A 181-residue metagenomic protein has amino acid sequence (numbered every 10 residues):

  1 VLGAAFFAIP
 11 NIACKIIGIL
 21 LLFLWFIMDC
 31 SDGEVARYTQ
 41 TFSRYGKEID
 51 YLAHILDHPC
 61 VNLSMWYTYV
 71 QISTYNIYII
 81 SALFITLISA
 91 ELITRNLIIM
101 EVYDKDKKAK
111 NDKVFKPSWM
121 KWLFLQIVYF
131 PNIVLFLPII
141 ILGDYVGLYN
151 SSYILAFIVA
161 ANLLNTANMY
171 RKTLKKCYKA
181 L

Functional and structural regions predicted by a protein language model:
V1-F6, I19, Y38-R95: Multi-pass membrane catalytic core of lipid/isoprenoid biosynthesis enzymes
V1-Y45, L148-V159: Membrane-embedded alpha-helical segments that form the functional core of polytopic membrane enzymes, especially those
L2, L24-G33, T74-L83, L97-K110: Hydrophobic alpha-helical transmembrane segments
A5-I9, S31, L63-V70, A90-L97 (+2 more regions): Structural signature of transmembrane alpha-helix termini at the membrane-water interface
A8-I12, Y38-F42, W66-S73, M100-K107 (+1 more regions): Transmembrane helix-loop junctions in multipass membrane proteins, especially transporters and channels
P10-K15, M28-S31, L56-H58, N62 (+2 more regions): Hydrophobic alpha-helical transmembrane segments of membrane proteins
L22-M28, F84-L92, F157-N165: Alpha-helical transmembrane segments of multi-pass membrane proteins
R95-L181: C-terminal membrane-associated helical module and adjoining short loops/tails
